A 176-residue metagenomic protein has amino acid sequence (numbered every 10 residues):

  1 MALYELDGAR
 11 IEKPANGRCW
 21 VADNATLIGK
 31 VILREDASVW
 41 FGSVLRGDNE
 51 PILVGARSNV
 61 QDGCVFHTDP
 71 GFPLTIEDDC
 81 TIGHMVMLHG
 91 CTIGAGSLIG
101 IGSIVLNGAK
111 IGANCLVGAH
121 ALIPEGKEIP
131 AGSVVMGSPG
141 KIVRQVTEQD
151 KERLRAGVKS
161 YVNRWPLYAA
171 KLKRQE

Functional and structural regions predicted by a protein language model:
M1-N16, D48, V54-A56, D62-C64 (+2 more regions): Glycine-rich hexapeptide-repeat left-handed beta-helix
K13-T68: A positional/architectural concept
